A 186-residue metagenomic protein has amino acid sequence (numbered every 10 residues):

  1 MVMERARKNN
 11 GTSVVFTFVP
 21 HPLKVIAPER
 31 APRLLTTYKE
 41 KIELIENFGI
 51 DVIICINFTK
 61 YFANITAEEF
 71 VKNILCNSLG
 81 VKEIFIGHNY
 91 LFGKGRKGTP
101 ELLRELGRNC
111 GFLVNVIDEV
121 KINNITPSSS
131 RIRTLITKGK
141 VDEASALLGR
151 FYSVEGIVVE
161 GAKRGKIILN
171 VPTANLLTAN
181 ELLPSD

Functional and structural regions predicted by a protein language model:
M1-T37: N-terminal catalytic cores of NTP/NDP-binding nucleotidyl/phosphoryl-transfer enzymes
N9-G11, I50, F112, R150: Short glycine/serine/threonine/alanine-rich loop segments
T12-V14, V52, E83, N115: A structural signal for isolated positions on well-ordered beta-strands in alpha/beta enzyme cores
V14-T17, L44-G49, N77, F151-E155: A broad, low-specificity signal for short, low-complexity segments enriched in glycine/proline and polar/charged
P22-C110: N-terminal Rossmann-like or analogous alpha/beta NTP/dinucleotide-binding catalytic cores that position adenine
E69-K72, C76-D186: Active-site cores that bind ATP or allylic diphosphates and position pyrophosphate for catalysis
